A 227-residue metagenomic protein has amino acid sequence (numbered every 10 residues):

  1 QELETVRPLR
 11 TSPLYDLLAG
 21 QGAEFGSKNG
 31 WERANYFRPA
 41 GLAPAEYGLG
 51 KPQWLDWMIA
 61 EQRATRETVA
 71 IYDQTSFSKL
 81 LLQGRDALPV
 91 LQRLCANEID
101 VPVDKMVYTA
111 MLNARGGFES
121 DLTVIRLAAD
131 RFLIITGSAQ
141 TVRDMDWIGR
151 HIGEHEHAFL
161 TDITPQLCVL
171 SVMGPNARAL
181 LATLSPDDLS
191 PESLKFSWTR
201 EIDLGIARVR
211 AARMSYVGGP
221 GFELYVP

Functional and structural regions predicted by a protein language model:
Q1-P227: Glycine/proline-enriched, intrinsically flexible loops and inter-domain linkers
